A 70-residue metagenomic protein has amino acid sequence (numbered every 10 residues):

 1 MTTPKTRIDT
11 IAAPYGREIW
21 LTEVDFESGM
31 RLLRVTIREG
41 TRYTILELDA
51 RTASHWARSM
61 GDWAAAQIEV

Functional and structural regions predicted by a protein language model:
M1-V70: Positively charged, low-complexity terminal tracts and the immediately adjacent first secondary-structure elements
